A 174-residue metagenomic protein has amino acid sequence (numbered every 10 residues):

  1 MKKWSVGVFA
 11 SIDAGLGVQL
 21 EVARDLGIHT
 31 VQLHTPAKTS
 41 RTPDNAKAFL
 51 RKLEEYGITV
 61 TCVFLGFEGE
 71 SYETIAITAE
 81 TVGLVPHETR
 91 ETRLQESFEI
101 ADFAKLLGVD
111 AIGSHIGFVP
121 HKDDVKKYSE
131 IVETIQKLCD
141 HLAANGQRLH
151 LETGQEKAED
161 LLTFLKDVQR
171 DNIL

Functional and structural regions predicted by a protein language model:
M1-E99, K105, R170: N-terminal pre-domain/capping segments
S5, V18, T30-V31, V63 (+1 more regions): Acidic/histidine-rich catalytic cores of soluble enzymes
K38-S40, F67-S71, V119-K122, H150-L151 (+1 more regions): Short, small-residue-enriched loops and turns at beta-alpha junctions that line or gate enzyme active sites
N45, K127-E130, D160-L161: Residues at alpha-helix caps and immediate loop-helix transition turns in enzyme cores, especially N- and C-cap
E73, D124-V125, L161-T163: Short, well-ordered secondary-structure micro-motifs
E88, T92, K126, E152: Short, surface-exposed alpha-helical recognition segments that flank or form part of ligand/macromolecule-binding
I100-D124, N145-Q147: Active-site groove signature of glycoside hydrolases
V119-I135: Active-site cleft segment of glycoside hydrolase catalytic domains centered on the general acid/base Glu
